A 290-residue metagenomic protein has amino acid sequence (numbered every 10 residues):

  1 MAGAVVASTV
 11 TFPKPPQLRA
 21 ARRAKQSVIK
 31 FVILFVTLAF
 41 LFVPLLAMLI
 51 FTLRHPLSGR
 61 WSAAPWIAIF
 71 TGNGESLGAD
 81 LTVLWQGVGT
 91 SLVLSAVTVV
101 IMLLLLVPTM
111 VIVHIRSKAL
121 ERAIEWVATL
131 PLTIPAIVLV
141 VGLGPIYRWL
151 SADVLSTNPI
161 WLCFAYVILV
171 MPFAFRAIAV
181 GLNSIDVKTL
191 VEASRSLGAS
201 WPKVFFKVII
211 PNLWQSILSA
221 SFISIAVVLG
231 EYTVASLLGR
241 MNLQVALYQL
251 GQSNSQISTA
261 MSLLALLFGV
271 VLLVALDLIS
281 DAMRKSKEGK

Functional and structural regions predicted by a protein language model:
M1-R19, K25-K30, A179-V191, R195 (+3 more regions): C-terminal transmembrane helix and the adjacent membrane-cytosol boundary/short C-terminal tail of inner/organellar
G3, V36-D80, S236-L237, K290: Short membrane-interfacial helix/loop motifs at transmembrane-helix boundaries
Q17-R22, S95-A128, V141, P145 (+5 more regions): Transmembrane-helix boundary motif in ABC transporter permease subunits
A20, A63, I115, I137-I168 (+3 more regions): Membrane-interfacial helix termini and adjacent extracytoplasmic/periplasmic loops of multi-pass transporters
Q26-S27, R60-G78, L229-K287: Interhelical loop and adjacent transmembrane-helix boundary motif in polytopic membrane transport permeases
V32-L41, I168, F175-I178, W201-G230 (+1 more regions): Transmembrane alpha-helices
V43-I50, V100, L104-P108, W161-F164 (+5 more regions): Membrane-embedded alpha-helices of multi-pass transport/permease systems
I115-I124, D153-N158, W201, Q215-S216 (+1 more regions): Membrane-helix interface segments
